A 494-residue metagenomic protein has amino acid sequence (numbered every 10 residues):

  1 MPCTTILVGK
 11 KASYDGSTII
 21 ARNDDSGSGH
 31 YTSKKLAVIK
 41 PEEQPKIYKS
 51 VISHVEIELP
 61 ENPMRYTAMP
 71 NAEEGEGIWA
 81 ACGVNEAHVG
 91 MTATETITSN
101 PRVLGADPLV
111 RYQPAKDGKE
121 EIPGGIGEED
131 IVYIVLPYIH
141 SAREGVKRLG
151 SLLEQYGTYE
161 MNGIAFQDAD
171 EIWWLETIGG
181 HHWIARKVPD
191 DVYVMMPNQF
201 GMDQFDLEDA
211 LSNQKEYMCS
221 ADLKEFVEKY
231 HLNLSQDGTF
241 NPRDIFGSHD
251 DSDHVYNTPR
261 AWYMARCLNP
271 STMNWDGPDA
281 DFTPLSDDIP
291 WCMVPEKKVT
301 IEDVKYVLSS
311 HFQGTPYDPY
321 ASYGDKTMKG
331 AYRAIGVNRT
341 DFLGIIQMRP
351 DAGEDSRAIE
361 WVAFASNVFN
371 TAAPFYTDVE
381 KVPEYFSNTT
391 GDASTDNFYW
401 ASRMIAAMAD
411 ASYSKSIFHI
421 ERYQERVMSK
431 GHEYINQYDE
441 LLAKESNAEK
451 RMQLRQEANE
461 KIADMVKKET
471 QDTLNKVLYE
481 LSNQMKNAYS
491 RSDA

Functional and structural regions predicted by a protein language model:
P2-E128, R148-D279: A contiguous strand-loop segment
P60-R65, V146-K147, S322-G330: Short Pro/Gly-enriched beta-strand edge/turn motifs at strand-loop
G118-E121, I131-I139: Second-shell loop/turn segments in exported
G145-E154, V304-L308: Short, well-structured alpha-helical segments that form the helix of a local strand-helix-strand
E225-D351: Glycine-rich, aromatic-lined ligand/substrate-binding cores of catalytic and carbohydrate-binding domains
Q313, Y317-K444: Substrate-recognition/cap regions that form aromatic- and gly/pro-loop-enriched pockets for small-molecule ligands
R426-A494: Histidine-centered catalytic/metal-binding microenvironments
